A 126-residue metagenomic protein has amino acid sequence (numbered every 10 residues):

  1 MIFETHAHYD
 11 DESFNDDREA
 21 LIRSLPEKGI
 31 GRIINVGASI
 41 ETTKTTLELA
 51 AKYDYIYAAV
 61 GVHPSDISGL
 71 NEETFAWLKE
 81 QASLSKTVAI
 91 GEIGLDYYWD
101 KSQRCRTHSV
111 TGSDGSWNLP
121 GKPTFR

Functional and structural regions predicted by a protein language model:
I2, A7-A20, R32-T42, G69-E72 (+1 more regions): Divalent metal-binding pocket/active-site signature
H6, L25, T46, A58 (+1 more regions): Conserved, mostly hydrophobic/aromatic
A20-K28: Mid-to-C-terminal alpha-helical segments outside catalytic/metal-binding sites
R23, E48-A51, N118: Surface-exposed alpha-helical segments enriched in charged/polar residues
E27, E48-L49, K101: Intrinsically disordered low-complexity regions specifically enriched for long asparagine
T46-T87: Divalent-metal coordination cores built from histidine and acidic residues
